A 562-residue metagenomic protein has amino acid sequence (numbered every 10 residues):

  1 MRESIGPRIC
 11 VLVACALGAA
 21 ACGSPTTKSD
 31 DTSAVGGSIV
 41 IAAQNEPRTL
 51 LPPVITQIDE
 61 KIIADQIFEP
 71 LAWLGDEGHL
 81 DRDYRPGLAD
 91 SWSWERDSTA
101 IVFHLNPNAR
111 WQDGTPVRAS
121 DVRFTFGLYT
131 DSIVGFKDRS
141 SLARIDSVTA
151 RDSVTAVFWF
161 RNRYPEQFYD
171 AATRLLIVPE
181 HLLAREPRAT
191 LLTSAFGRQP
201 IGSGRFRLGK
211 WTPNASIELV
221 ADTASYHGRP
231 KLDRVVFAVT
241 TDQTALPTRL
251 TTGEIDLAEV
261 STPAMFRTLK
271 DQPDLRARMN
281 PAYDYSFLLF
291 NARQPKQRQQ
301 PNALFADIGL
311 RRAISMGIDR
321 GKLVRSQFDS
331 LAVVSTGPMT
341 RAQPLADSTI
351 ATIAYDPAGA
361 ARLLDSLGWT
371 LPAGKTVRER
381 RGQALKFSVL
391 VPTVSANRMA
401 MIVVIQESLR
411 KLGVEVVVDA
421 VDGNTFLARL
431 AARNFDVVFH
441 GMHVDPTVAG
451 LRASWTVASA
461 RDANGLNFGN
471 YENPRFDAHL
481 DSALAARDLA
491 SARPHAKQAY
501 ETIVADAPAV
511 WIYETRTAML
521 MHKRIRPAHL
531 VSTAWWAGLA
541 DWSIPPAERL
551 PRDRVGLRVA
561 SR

Functional and structural regions predicted by a protein language model:
C22-T26: Bacterial signal peptide processing site
A42-R96, G127, Q199-S203: N-terminal lobe/hinge region of extracytoplasmic solute-binding protein
D59, S91-G135, R151, V157-W159 (+2 more regions): Aromatic- and charge-enriched surface segment that lines or borders ligand/interaction sites
G75-H79, T173-P230, R234, T244 (+2 more regions): Gly/Pro-rich hinge or "lid" segments in bacterial periplasmic/extracellular proteins
H104, D138-R185: Surface-exposed binding/hinge segments that line and control ligand-binding clefts or catalytic entry sites
N106, S194-G197, D222-T268, Q406-E407 (+2 more regions): Ligand-site clamp/hinge motif
R118-T125, S153-W159, G204-R205, L232-R234 (+7 more regions): Alpha-helical secondary-structure segments
T212-A215, A221, Y283-S286, S315-A351 (+3 more regions): Detector for C-terminal structural segments
